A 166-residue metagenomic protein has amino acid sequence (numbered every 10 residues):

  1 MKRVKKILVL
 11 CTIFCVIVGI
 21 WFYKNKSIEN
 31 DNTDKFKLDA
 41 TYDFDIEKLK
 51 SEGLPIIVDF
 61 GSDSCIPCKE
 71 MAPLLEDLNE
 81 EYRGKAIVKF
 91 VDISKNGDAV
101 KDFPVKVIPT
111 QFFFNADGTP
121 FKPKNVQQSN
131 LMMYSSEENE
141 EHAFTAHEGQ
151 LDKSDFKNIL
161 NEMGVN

Functional and structural regions predicted by a protein language model:
M1-F36: N-terminal targeting signals for export/organelle localization
K35-L54: A short beta-strand-turn-helix
S51-D63: Short active-site neighborhood of thiol/selenol oxidoreductases, capturing the structured segment around
F60, N79, R83-D98, V105-I108: Thiol-based oxidoreductase modules, predominantly thioredoxin-like and allied folds used for disulfide exchange
S62-I66, I93-D98, G118-P120, Q150-K153: Solvent-exposed loop/turn segments at secondary-structure junctions within structured extracellular/periplasmic domains
D63-E70, T110: C-type cytochrome heme c attachment motif
C68-Y82: Typically the conserved alpha-helix immediately C-terminal to a functionally engaged Cys/Sec in thioredoxin-like
F113-N166: Non-catalytic, surface beta->alpha helical segment in thiol-disulfide oxidoreductase systems
